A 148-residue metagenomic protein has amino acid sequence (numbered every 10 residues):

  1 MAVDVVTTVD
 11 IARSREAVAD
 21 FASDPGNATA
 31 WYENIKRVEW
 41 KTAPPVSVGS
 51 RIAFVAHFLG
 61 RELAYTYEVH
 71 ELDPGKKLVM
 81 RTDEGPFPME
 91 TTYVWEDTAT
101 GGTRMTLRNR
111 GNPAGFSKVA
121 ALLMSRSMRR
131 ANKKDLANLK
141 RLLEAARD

Functional and structural regions predicted by a protein language model:
M1-A43, S47, L142-E144, D148: Hydrophobic ligand-binding cavity/cleft-lining segments
D4-V6, E62-T66, P88-T92: Short, surface-exposed coil-to-beta transition loops
T8-A12, E39, V55, E68 (+1 more regions): Generic structural detector for well-ordered beta-strands
I11, F58-G60, G111-G115: Beta-strand elements of well-folded, non-transmembrane domains
R15-E16, A43-V46, H70-G75, V94-R104 (+1 more regions): A short, structured loop/turn motif at beta-sheet edges
R51-H57, L78-E84: Short beta-strand segments that buttress and anchor functional surface loops
V55-E71: Helix-adjacent hinge/juxtasegments
V79-K134, L139: Beta-strand/loop substructures that line and gate deep hydrophobic ligand-binding cavities in soluble
